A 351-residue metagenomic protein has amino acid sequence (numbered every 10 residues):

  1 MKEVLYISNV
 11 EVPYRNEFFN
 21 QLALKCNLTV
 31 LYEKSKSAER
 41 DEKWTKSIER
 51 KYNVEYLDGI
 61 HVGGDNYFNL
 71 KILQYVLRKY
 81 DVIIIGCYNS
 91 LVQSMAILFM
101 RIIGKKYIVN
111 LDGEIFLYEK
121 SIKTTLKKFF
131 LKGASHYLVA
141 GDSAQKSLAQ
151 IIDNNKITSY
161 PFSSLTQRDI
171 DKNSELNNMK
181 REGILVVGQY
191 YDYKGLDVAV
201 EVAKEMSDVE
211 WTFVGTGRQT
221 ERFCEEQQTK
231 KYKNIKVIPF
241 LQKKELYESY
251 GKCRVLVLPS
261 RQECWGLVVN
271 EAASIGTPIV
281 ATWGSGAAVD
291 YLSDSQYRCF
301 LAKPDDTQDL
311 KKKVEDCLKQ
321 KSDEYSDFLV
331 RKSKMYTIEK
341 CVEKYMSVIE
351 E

Functional and structural regions predicted by a protein language model:
L5, E175-K194, V200-M206, W211-V214: Conserved donor-binding/catalytic core segment of Leloir-type glycosyltransferases
L91, K105-K123, S135-H136: A short, histidine- and acid-enriched strand-loop-helix "catalytic/donor-clamping" loop that lines the nucleotide-sugar
K132-K172, N178-M179: Donor nucleotide-sugar binding/catalytic pocket of nucleotide-sugar-dependent glycosyltransferases
C224-L241: Nucleotide-activated donor-binding/catalytic signature segment of Leloir-type glycosyltransferases, i.e., the conserved
F240-L241, E248-C253: Short alpha-helical donor nucleotide-sugar binding micro-motif in glycosyltransferases
R261: Aromatic "clamp/platform" in nucleotide-sugar-dependent glycosyltransferases that forms part of the donor/acceptor
P278-T282: Short hydrophobic beta-strand element within catalytic cores of glycosyltransferases and related nucleotide-activated
V289-E315: Change "using UDP/GDP/dTDP sugars" to "using nucleotide sugars
